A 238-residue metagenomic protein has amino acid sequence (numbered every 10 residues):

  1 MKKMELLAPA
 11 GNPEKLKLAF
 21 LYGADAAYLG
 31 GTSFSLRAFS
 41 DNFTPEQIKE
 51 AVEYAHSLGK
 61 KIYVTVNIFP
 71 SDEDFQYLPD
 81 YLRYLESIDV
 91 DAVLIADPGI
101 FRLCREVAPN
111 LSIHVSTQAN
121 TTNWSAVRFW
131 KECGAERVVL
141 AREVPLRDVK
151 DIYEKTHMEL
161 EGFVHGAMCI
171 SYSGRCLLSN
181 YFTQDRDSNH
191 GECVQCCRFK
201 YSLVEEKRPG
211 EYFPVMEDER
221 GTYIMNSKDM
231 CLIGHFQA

Functional and structural regions predicted by a protein language model:
M1-T121, D148-A238: Active-site pocket-lining/capping segments in soluble small-molecule metabolic enzymes
S112, G134, V138-L140: Acidic, glycine-enriched active-site microenvironments
W124-S125: Conserved nucleotide-cofactor-binding alpha/beta core module
E143: Active-site loop and adjoining helix of the penicillin-binding protein/serine DD-peptidase-beta-lactamase fold
